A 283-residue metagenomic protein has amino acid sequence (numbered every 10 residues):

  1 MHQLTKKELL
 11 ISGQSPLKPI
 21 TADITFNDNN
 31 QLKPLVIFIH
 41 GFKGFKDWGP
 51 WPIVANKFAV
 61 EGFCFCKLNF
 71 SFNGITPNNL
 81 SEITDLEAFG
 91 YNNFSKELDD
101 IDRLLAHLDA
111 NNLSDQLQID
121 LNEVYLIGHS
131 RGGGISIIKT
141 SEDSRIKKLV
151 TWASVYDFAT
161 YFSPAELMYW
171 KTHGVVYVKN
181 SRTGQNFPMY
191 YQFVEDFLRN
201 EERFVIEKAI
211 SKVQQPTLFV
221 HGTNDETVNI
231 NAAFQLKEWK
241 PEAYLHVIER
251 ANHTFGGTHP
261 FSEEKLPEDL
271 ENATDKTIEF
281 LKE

Functional and structural regions predicted by a protein language model:
M1-Q31: N-terminal cap/lid segment of alpha/beta-hydrolase-fold proteins
N29-G74: Short, surface-exposed "cap/lid" segments of acyl-processing enzymes
W51, Q215, V228-E238, P260: Short alpha-helix in the alpha/beta-hydrolase fold that links the catalytic acid
S71-S95: Cap/lid segment of the alpha/beta-hydrolase catalytic domain
E87-D115: Alpha/beta-hydrolase active-site loop
L104-W170: Primarily recognizes the serine-hydrolase "nucleophile elbow" in alpha/beta-hydrolase and SGNH/GDSL folds
K212-V213, F219-H221, D225: Short beta-strand/loop motif that positions the catalytic acidic residue of the alpha/beta-hydrolase fold
A251-F255, H259-E283: Catalytic active-site module of serine/aspartate enzymes centered on a nucleophile-bearing elbow/loop
